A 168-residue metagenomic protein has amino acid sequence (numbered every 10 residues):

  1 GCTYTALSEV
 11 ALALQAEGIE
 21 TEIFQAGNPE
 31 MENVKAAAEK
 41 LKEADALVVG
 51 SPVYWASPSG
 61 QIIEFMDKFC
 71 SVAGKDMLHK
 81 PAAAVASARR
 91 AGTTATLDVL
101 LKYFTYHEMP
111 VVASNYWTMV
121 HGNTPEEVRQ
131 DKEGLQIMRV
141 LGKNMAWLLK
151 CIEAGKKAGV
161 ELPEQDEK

Functional and structural regions predicted by a protein language model:
G1-G74, V128-K168: N-terminal beta1-alpha1-beta2 submodule of the flavodoxin-like/Rossmannoid cofactor-binding fold
M77-H121, P125-R139: Short, glycine-/small-residue-rich phosphate/pyrophosphate-handling segment
